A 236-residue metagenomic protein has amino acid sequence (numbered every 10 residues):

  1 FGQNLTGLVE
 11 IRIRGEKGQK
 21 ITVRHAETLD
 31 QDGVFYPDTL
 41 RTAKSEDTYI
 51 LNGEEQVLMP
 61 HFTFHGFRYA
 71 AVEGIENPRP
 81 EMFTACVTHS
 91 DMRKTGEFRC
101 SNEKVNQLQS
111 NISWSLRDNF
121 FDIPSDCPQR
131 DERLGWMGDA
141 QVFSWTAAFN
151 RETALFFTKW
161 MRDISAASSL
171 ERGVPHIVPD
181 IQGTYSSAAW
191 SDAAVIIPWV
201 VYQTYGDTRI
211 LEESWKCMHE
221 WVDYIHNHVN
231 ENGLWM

Functional and structural regions predicted by a protein language model:
F1-Q129, G138-D139, L155-T158, I164 (+4 more regions): Extracellular/oxidizing-compartment recognition motifs
Q129-V142, H176-A193, W235-M236: Carbohydrate-binding/catalytic loop surfaces
D139, F156, W160, W190-I197 (+1 more regions): Amphipathic, well-ordered alpha-helical segments in soluble domains
V142, D163, C217-H228: Alpha-helical scaffold segments in carbohydrate-active enzymes
V142-T153, A194-I210: Well-ordered alpha-helical scaffold segments within catalytic/enzyme domains
W145-L170: Active-site diphosphate/adenylate-binding microenvironment
